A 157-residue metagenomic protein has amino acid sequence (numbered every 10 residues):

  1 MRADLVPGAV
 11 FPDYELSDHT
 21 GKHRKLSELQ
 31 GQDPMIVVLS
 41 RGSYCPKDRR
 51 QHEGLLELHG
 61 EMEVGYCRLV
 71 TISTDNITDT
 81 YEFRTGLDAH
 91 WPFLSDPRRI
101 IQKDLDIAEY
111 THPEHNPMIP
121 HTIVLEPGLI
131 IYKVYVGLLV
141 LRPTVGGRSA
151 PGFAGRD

Functional and structural regions predicted by a protein language model:
M1-D157: Chalcogenol-based redox active-site neighborhoods
